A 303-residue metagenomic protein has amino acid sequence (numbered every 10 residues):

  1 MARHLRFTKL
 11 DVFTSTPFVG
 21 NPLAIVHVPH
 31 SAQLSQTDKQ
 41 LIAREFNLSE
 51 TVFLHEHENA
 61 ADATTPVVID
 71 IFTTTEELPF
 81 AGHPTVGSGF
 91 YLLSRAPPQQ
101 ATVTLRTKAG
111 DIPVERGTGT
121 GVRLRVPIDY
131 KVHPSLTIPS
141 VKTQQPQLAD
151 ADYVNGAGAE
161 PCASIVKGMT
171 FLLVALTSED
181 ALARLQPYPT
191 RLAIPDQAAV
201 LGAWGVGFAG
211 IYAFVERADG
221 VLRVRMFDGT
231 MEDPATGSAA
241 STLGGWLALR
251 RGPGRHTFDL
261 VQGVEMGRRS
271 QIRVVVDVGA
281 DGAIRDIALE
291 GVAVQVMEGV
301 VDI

Functional and structural regions predicted by a protein language model:
M1-P22, L148-Y153: N-terminal, positively charged, Ser/Thr/Ala/Gly-biased leader segments that form transit/presequence-like amphipathic
T14, H55-A60, R116-T118, V215-R217 (+2 more regions): Short, low-complexity Ser/Thr-rich regulatory SLiMs
P22, D233-P234, S238-T242: Conserved phosphate/anionic-ligand binding catalytic regions in large, soluble enzymes, centered on
I25-V28, V174-L176, F214-E216, F227: Short beta-strand-to-turn element immediately C-terminal to the catalytic PLP-Schiff-base lysine in fold type I
V28-P29, G87: A short aromatic-anchored loop/beta-hairpin motif
T37, L41-E77, V215-D219: Anion-binding (especially nucleotide phosphate/pyrophosphate-binding) glycine-rich loop and adjoining beta-alpha core
T65-A199, A235, L243, A248-I303: Acidic, low-complexity central loop/insert segments
P195-V221, D233: Glycine-rich, acidic
